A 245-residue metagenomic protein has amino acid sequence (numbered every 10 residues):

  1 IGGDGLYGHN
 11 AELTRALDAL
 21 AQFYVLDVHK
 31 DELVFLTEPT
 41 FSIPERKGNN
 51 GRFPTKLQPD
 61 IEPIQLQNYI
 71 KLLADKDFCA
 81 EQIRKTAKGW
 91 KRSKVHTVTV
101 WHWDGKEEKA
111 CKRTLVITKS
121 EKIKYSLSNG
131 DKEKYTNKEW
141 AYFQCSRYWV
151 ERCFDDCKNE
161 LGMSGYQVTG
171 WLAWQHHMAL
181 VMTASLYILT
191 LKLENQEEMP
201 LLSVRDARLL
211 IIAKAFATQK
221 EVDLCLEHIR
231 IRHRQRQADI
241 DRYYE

Functional and structural regions predicted by a protein language model:
I1-H9, Y24, S126, S146-C157 (+1 more regions): Short, conserved catalytic/metal-binding motifs centered on acidic residues
I1-P44: Domain-level cores of phosphate- or acyl-group-handling catalytic modules
H29, V34-W149: An anionic, glycine-rich sequence signature occurring as long contiguous blocks
S128-N129, E133-Q144, N159-Q175, N195: Short, solvent-exposed helix-loop connector elements
S185, L189-A217: Conserved nucleotidyltransferase catalytic core and NTase-mimicking acidic/glycine-rich helix/loop elements in nucleic
K220-E245: Long, charge-rich low-complexity segments
